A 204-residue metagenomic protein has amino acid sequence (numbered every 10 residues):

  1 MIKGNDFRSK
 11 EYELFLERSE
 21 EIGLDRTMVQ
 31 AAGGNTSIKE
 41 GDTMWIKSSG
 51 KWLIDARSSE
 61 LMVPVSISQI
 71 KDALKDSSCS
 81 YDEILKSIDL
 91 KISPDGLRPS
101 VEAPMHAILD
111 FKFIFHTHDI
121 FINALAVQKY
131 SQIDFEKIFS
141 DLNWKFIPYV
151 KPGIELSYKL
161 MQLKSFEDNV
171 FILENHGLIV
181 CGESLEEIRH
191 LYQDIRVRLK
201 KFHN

Functional and structural regions predicted by a protein language model:
M1-N204: Glycine-rich flexible loops
